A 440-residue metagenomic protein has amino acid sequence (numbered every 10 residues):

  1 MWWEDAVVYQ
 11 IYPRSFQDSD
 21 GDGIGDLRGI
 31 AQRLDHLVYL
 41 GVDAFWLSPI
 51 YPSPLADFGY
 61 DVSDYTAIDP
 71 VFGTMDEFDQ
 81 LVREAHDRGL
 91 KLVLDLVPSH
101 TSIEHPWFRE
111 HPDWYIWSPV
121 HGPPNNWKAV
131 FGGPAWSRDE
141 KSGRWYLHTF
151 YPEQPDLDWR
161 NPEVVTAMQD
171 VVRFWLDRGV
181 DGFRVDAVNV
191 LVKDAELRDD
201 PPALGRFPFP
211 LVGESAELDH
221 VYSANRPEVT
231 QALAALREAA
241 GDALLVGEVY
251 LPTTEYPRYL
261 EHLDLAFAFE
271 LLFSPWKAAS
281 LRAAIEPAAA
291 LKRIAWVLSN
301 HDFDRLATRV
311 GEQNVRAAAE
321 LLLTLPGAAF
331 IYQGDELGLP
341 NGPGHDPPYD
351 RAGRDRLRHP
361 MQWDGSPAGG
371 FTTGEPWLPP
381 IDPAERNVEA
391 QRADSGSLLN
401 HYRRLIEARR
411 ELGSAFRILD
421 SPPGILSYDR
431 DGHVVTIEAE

Functional and structural regions predicted by a protein language model:
M1-R173, D177, V190-Y250, M361: Acidic/aromatic-lined carbohydrate-recognition and catalytic surfaces of CAZymes acting on diverse glycans
W2-D5, E196, D200-A224, Q231-R237 (+7 more regions): Loop/helix patches that line or flank the sugar-binding groove of alpha-linked glycan CAZymes
V7-Q10, F45-L47, L92-L94, F183 (+4 more regions): Hydrophobic faces of well-ordered beta-strands that scaffold small-molecule active sites in alpha/beta enzyme cores
S53-P54, H100-S102, A135, R184 (+7 more regions): Flexible loop/turn segments at secondary-structure boundaries
P70-V71, E270-S274: Short, acidic/turn-prone active-site loops that include or flank metal/cofactor- and phosphate-binding residues
D95, V185, Y428: Terminal peptide-recognition signature
V172-L176, V180-F183, L321-L322: Conserved catalytic-core segments centered on acid/base and nucleophilic motifs
